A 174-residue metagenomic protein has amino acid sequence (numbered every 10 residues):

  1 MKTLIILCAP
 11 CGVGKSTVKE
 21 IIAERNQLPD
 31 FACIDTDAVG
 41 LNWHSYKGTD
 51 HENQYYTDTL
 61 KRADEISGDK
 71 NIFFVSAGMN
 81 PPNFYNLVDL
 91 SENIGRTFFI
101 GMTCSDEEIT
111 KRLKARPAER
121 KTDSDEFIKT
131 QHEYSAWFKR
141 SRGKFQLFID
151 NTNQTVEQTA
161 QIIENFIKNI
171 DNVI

Functional and structural regions predicted by a protein language model:
I5-I6: Short hydrophobic/aromatic beta-strand immediately N-terminal to the Walker A/P-loop
A9: The Walker A (P-loop) glycine that initiates the GxxxxGKT/S ATP-binding motif of P-loop NTPases
G12: Walker A (P-loop) phosphate-binding loop of P-loop NTPases
S16: Walker A/P-loop
K19-I66: Conserved substrate/cofactor phosphate-moiety recognition/catalytic segment in nucleotide-dependent phosphotransferases
Q54-R96, M102: Glycine-rich phosphate-binding loop used to anchor ATP phosphates in small-molecule kinases, encompassing both
S91-R140: A glycine- and Lys/Arg-enriched "phosphate-lid" helix/loop adjacent to the NTP-binding pocket of small-molecule kinases
E119-I162, I174: Small-molecule kinase domains that catalyze NTP-dependent phosphoryl transfer to phosphate-bearing small molecules
